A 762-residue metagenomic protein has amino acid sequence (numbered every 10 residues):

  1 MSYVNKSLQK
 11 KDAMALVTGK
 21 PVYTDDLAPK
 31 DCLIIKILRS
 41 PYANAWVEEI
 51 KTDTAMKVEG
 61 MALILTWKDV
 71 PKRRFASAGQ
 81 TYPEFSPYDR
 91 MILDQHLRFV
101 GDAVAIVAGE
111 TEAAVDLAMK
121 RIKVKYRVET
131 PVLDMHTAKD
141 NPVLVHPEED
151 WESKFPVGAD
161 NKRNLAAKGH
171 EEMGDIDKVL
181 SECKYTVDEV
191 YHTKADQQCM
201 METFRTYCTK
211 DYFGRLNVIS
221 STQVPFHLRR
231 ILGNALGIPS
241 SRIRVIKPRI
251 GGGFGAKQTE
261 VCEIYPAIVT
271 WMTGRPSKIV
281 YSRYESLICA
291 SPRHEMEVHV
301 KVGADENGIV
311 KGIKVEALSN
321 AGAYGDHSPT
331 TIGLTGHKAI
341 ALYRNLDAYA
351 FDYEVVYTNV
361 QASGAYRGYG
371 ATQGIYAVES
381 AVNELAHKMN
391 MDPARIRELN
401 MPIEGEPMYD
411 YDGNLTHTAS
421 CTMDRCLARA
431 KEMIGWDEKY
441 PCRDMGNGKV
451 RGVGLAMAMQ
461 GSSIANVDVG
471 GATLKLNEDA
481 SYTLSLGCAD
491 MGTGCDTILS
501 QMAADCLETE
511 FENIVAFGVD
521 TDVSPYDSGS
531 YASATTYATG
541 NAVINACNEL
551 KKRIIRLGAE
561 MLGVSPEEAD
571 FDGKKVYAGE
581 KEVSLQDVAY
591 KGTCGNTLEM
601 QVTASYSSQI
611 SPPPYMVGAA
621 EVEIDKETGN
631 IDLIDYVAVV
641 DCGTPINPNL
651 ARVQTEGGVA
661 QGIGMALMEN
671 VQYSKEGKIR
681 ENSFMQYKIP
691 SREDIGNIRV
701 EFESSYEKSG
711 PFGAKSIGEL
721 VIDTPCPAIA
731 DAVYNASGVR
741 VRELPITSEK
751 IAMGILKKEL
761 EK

Functional and structural regions predicted by a protein language model:
M1-G158, M600, S674: Flexible, low-hydrophobicity surface segments
K6, D12-A15, Q80-P83, A159-T206 (+5 more regions): Glycine-rich loop/linker segments at domain edges
W67-K68, G237-R242, M272-S277, E306 (+3 more regions): C-terminal catalytic domains of large/alpha subunits in multi-subunit enzymes
R74-G79, A118-R121, C199, S220 (+14 more regions): Short acidic, glycine/serine/threonine-rich loops at helix termini
Q95-H96, P239-S241, I246-K247, W271-S282 (+1 more regions): Conserved catalytic cysteine-centered active-site region of acyl-thioester-dependent Claisen-condensing enzymes
V145-L236, M401-S481, R680-E701: Helix-loop-helix junctions that connect adjacent transmembrane helices in secondary transporters/permeases, recognized
R230, G251-G274, K278-V280, C495-A503: Thiamine diphosphate
